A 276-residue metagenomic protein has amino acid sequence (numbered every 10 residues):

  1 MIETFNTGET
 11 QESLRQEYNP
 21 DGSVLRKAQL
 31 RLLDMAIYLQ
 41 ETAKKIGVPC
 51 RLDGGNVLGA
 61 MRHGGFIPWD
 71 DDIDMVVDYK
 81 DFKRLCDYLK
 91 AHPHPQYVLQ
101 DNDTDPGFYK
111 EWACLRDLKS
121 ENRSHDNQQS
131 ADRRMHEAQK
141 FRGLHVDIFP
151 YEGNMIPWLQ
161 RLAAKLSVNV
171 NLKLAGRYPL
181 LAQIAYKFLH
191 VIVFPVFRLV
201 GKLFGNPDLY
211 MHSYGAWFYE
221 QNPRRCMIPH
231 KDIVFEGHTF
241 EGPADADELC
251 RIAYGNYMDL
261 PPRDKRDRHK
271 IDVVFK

Functional and structural regions predicted by a protein language model:
I2-T7: Conserved oxyanion/phosphate-binding beta-strand-loop segments in alpha/beta enzyme cores
E9-E12, E17-K44, L89-M155, A182-Y186 (+2 more regions): Conserved catalytic core of two-metal-ion nucleotidyltransferases
Q40-I73, V77, F82: Active-site nucleotide-donor binding segment shared across nucleotidyl transfer reactions
K83-D87: Short, conserved charged micro-motifs
I156-P157, V170: N-terminal beta-rich core of secreted/periplasmic extracellular enzymes
P157-A164: A short secondary-structure junction signal
K165-L166, Y214: Short, surface-exposed loop/helix-turn segments at secondary-structure junctions that function as lids/hinges flanking
S167-Q183: Short, cationic low-complexity segments
